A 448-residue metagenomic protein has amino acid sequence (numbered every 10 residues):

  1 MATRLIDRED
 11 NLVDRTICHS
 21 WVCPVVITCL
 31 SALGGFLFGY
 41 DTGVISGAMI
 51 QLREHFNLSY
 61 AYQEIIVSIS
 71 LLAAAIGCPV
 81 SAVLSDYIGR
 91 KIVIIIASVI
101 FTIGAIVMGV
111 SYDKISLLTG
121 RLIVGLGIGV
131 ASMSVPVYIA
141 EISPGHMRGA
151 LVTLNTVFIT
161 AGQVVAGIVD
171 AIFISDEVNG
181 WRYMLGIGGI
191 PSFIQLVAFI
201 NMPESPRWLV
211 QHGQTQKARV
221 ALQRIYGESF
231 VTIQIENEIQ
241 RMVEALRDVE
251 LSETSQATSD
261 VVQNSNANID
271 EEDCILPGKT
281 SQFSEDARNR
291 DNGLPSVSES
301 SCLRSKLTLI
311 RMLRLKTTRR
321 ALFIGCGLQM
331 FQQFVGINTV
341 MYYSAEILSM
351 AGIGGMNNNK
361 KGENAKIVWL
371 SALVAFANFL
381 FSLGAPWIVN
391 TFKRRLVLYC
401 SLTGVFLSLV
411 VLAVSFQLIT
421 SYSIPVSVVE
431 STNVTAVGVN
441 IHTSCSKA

Functional and structural regions predicted by a protein language model:
A2-Q223, L251-A448: Transmembrane-helix signature of 12-pass secondary carriers
S68, I235-V243: Short amphipathic alpha-helical segments embedded in low-complexity Lys/Glu-rich regions
I225-I235, V249: Short intracellular "coupling" helices and adjacent cytoplasmic loop segments at the cytosolic face of multi-pass
F230-V231, M242, I337: Generic hydrophobic, helix-prone segments enriched in Leu/Val/Ile
I233-N237, I424-V426: Flexible, disordered linker segments and immediate boundary regions flanking tandem C2H2 zinc-finger modules
